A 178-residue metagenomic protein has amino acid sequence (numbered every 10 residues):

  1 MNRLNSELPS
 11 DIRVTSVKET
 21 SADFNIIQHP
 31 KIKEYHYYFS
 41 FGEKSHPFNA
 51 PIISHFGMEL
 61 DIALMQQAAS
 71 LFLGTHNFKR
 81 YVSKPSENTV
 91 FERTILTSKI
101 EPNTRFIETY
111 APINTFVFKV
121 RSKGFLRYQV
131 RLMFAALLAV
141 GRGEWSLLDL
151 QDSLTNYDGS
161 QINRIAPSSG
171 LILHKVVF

Functional and structural regions predicted by a protein language model:
M1-F178: Structured-RNA-binding interfaces characteristic of tRNA pseudouridine synthases
